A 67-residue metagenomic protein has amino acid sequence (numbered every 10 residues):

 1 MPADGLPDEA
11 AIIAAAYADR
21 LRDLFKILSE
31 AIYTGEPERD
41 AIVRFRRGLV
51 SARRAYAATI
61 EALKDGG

Functional and structural regions predicted by a protein language model:
P2-G67: Soluble, non-transmembrane alpha-helical interaction regions
